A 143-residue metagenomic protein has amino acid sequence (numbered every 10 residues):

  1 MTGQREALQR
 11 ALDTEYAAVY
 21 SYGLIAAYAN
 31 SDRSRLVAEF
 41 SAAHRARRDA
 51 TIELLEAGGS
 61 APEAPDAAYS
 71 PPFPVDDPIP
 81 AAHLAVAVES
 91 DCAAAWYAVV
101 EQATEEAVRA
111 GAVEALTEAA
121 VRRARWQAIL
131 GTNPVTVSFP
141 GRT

Functional and structural regions predicted by a protein language model:
M1-T143: All-alpha RGS (Regulator of G-protein Signaling) helical domain and cognate RGS-like helical scaffolds
